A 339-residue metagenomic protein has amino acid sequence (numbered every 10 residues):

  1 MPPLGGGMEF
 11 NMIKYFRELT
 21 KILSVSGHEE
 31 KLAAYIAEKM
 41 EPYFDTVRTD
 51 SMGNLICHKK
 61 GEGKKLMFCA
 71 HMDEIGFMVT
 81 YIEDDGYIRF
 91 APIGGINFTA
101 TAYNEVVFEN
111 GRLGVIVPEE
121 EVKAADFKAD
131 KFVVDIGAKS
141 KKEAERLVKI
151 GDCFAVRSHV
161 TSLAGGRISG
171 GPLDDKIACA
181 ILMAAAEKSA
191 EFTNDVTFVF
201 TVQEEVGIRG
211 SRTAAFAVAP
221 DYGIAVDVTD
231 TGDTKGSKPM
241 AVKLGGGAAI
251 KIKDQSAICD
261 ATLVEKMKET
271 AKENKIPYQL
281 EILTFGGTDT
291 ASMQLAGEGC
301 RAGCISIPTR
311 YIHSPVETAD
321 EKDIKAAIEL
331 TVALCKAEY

Functional and structural regions predicted by a protein language model:
M1-Y339: N-terminal hydrophobic/helix-forming segments and targeting peptides
